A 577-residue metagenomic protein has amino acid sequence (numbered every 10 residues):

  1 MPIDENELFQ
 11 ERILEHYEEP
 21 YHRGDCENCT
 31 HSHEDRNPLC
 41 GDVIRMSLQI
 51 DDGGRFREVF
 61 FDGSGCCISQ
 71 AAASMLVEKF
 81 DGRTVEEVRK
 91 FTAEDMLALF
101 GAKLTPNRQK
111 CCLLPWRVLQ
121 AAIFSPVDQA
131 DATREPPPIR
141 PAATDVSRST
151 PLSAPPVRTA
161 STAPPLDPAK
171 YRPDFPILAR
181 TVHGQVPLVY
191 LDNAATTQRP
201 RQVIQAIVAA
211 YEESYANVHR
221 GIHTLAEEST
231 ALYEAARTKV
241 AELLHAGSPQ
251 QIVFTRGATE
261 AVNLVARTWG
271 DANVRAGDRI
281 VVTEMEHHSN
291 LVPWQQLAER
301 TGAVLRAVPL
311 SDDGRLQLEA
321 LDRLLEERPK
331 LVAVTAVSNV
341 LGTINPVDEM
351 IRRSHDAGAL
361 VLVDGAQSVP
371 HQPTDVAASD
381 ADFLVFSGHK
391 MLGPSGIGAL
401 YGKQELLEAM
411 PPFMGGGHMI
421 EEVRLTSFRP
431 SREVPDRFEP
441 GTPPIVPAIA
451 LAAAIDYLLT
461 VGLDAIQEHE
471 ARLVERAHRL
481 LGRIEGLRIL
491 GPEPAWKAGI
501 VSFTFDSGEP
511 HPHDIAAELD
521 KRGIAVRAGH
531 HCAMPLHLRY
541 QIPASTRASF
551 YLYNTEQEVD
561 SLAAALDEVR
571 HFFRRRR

Functional and structural regions predicted by a protein language model:
P2-H22, E86, F91-V146: C-terminal binding/interaction regions
E15-E58: Structured beta-strand/loop patches that form or line metal/cofactor-binding pockets in enzymes
E27, I50-F61, D95-F100, P187 (+3 more regions): Glycine/charged-rich beta-loop-alpha catalytic/anionic-binding loops adjacent to active sites
P38-G54, E86-E94, V376, G416-R429: Acidic-glycine-rich active-site phosphate/pyrophosphate-binding loop
L39, Q49-L113: Active-site- and interface-proximal helix/loop "cap" or "latch" segments in soluble metabolic and energy-transducing
M46-L48, V59-F61, F503, A548: Preference for bulky hydrophobic residues occupying beta-strand positions in well-ordered beta-sheet regions
S74-D81, R117-F124, A452-T460: Short glycine/serine- and small hydrophobic-enriched flexible loop segments
P151-R577: Pyridoxal 5′-phosphate
